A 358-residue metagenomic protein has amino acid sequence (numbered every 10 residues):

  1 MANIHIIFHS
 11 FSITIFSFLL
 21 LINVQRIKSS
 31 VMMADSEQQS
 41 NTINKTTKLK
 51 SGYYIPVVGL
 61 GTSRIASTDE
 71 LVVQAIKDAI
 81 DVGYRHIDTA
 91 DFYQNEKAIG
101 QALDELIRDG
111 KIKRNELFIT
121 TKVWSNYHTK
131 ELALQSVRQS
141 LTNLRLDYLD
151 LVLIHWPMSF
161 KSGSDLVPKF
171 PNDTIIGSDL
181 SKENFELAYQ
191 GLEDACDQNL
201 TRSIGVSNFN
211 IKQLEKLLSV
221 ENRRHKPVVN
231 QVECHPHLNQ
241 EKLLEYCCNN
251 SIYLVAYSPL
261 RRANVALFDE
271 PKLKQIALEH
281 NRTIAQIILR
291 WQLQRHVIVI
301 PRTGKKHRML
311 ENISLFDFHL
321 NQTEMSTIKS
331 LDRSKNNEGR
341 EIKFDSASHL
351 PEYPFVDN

Functional and structural regions predicted by a protein language model:
H9-L117, L134-Q135, D147, L187 (+3 more regions): N-terminal binding-site loop/beta-alpha segment at the start of enzyme catalytic domains that lines or forms
L49-K50, G100-R114, L141-R145, C196 (+2 more regions): Acidic (Asp/Glu)-rich catalytic clusters
V57, K113-L117, D147-L151, R202-S203 (+2 more regions): Short acidic capping loops at alpha-helix termini that bridge into adjacent secondary structure
V58-E70, V123-K130, I176-S181: Active-site mouth loops of central-metabolism enzymes
R85-Y93, T120, R202-G205, V229-V232: Short catalytic-loop micro-motif centered on adjacent basic/acidic residues
F118-E131, L153-S159: Structural motif corresponding to the early beta-alpha repeats
S125, W156-N358: Beta/alpha (TIM)-barrel catalytic core signal, keyed to glycine-rich beta->alpha loops juxtaposed to Asp/Glu that bind
A133-I154, D194-Q198: CE4/NodB-like, metal-dependent polysaccharide N-deacetylase domain that modifies extracellular/periplasmic N-acetylated
